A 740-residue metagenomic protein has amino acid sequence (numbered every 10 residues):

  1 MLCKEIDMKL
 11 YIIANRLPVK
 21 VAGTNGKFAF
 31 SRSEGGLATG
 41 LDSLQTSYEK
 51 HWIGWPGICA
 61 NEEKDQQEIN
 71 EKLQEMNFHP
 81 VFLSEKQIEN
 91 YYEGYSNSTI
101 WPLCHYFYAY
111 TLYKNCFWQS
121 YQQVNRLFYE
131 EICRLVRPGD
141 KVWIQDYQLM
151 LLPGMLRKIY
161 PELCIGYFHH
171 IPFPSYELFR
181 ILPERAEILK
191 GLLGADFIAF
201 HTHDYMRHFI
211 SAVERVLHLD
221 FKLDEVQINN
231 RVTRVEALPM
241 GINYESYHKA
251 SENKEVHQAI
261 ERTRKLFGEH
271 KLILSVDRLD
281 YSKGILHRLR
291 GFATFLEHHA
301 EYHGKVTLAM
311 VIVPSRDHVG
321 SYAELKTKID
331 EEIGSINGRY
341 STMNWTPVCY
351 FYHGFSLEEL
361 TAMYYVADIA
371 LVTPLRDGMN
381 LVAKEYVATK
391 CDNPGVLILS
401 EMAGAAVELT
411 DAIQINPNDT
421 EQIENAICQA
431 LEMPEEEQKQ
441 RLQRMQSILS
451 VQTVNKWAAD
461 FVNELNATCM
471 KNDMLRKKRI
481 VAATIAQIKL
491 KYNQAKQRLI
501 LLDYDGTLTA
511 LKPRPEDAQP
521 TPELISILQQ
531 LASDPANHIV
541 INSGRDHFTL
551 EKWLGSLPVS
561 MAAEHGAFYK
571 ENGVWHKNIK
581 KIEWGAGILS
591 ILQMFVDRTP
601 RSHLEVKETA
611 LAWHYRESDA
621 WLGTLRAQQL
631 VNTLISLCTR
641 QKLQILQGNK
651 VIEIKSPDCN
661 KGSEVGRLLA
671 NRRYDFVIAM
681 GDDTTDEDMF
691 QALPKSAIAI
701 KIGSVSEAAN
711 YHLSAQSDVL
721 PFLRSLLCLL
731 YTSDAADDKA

Functional and structural regions predicted by a protein language model:
L2-K86, D204: N-terminal low-complexity, Ser/Thr- and acidic-residue-enriched intrinsically disordered segments
F267-S282, L289, L308-A309: Conserved donor-binding/catalytic core segment of Leloir-type glycosyltransferases
E297, E301-T307, Y365, I369 (+2 more regions): Catalytic binding pocket for nucleotide-activated donors in carbohydrate/polymer assembly enzymes
I312-E358: Nucleotide-activated donor-binding/catalytic signature segment of Leloir-type glycosyltransferases, i.e., the conserved
I329, S447-Y504, E523: Non-catalytic pre-domain segments flanking phosphatase-related domains
Q519-T609: Active-site phosphate-binding/coordination module
V606-M680, T684-A697, I702-S706: Conserved acidic, metal-coordinating active-site core of Asp-based, Mg2+-dependent phosphoryl-transfer enzymes
Y731-A736: Conserved small/polar residues in nucleotide/adenosyl-binding loops
